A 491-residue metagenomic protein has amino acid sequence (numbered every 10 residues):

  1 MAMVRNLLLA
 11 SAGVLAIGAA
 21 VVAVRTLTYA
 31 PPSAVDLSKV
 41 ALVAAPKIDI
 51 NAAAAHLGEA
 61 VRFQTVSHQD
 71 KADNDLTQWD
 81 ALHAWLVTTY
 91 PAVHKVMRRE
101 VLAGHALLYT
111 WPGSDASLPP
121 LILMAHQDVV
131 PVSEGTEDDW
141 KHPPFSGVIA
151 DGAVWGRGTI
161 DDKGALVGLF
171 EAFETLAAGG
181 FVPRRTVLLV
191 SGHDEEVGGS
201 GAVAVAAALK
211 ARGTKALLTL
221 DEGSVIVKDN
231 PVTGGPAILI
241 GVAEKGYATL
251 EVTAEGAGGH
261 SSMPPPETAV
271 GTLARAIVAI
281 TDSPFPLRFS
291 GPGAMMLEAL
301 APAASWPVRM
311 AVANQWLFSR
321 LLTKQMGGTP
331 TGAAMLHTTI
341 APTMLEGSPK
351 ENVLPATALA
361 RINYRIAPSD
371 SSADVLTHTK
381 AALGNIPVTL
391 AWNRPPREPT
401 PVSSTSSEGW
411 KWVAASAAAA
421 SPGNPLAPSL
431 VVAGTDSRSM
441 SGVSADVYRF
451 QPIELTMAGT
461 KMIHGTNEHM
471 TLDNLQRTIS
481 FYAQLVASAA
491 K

Functional and structural regions predicted by a protein language model:
M1-A16: N-terminal Sec-pathway targeting helices
I17-R157, L176-R185: Acidic/His- and Gly-rich active-site-bordering loop/insert found across diverse amide/peptide-bond hydrolases
I48, R99-E100, L108-T110, D115-L118 (+5 more regions): An extended, acidic, His-containing surface patch that forms the Zn2+-binding/catalytic region of metallohydrolases
G104, H142, R184, S200 (+5 more regions): Short, solvent-exposed loop/turn segments at the edges of secondary structure
Q127-D128, I280-P284, K380-V388: A common structural junction motif
A153-L239: Acidic/histidine-rich catalytic neighborhood of metal-dependent amide-processing enzymes
A204, A208, A257, S262-P286: A short core secondary-structure module
E267-T268, V375-L383: Short amphipathic alpha-helices in soluble, non-transmembrane regions that often serve as interface/regulatory elements
